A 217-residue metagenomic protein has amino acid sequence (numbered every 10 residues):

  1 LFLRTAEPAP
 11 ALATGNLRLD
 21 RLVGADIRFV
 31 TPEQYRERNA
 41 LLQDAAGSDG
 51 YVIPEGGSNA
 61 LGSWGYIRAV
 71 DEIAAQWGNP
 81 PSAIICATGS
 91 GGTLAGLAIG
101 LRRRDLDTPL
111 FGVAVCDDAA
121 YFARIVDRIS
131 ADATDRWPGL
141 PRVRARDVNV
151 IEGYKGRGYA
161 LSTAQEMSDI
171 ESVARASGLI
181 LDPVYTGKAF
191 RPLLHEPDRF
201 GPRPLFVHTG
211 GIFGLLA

Functional and structural regions predicted by a protein language model:
L1-L3, C86, G112, F206: Structural beta-sheet core signal
R4-W77, D147-T163, S168-D169: Small/polar-residue-rich loop-to-helix segments that shape phosphate-bearing ligand pockets
D49, P81-S82, L181-D182: Local beta-strand N-terminus motif with an aromatic residue
Y51, A83, R203-L205: Structural motif
G56-S58, S90, K155, T186 (+1 more regions): Short glycine-rich anion-binding loops that position phosphate/pyrophosphate groups of nucleotides and phosphorylated
S63-N149, I212-A217: Glycine-rich phosphate/pyrophosphate-binding loop at beta-loop-alpha junctions
R144-G201: Active-site-adjacent helical/loop segments in soluble small-molecule enzymes
R191-A217: Phosphate-binding loop/pocket of nucleotide- and phosphate-handling active sites
